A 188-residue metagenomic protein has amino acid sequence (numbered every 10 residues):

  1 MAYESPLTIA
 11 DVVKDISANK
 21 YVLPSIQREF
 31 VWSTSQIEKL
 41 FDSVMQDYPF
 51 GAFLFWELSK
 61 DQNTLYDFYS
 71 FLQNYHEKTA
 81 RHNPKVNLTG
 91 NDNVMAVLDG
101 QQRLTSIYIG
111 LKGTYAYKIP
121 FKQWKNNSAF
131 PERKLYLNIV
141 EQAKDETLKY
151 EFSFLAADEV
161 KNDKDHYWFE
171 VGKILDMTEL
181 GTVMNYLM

Functional and structural regions predicted by a protein language model:
A2-T34, E38-M188: Basic- and aromatic-enriched surface patches that contact anionic nucleotides/nucleic acids
